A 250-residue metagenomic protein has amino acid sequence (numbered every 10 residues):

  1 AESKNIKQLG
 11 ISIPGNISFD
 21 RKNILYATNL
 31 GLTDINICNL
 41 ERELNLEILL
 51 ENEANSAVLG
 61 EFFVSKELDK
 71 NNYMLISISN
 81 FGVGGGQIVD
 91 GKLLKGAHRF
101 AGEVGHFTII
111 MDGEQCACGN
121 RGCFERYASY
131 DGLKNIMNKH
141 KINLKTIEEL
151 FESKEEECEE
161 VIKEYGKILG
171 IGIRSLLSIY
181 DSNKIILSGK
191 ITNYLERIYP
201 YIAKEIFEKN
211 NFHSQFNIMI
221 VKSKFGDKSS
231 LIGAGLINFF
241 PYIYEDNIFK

Functional and structural regions predicted by a protein language model:
A1-K7, L44-L46, K66, D112 (+1 more regions): ATP-binding/phosphotransfer module of carbohydrate and carboxylate kinases, centering on a glycine-rich
A1-N72, R197-E208: Glycine-rich phosphate-binding loop and adjoining helix at the ATP-binding site of ATP-dependent phosphoryl-transfer
K7, S12, G31, S79-V83 (+8 more regions): Generic detector of intrinsically disordered, low-complexity, polar/charged segments
S12, E51, S77, S188 (+1 more regions): Solvent-exposed beta-strand sheet faces enriched in polar/charged residues
P14-I17, N80-F81, I191: Short glycine-rich anion-binding loops that position phosphate/pyrophosphate groups of nucleotides and phosphorylated
N36-E156: Glycine/GP-enriched mid-protein hinge/lid loop-to-helix segment characteristic of carbohydrate kinases
